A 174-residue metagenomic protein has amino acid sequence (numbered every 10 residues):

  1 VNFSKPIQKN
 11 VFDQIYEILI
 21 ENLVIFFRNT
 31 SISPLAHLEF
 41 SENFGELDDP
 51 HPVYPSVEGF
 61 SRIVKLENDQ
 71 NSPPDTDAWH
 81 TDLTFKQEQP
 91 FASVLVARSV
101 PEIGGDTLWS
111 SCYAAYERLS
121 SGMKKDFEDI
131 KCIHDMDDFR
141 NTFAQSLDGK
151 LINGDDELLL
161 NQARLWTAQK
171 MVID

Functional and structural regions predicted by a protein language model:
N2-D174: Non-heme Fe(II) oxygenase catalytic core, chiefly the N-lobe of the double-stranded beta-helix
